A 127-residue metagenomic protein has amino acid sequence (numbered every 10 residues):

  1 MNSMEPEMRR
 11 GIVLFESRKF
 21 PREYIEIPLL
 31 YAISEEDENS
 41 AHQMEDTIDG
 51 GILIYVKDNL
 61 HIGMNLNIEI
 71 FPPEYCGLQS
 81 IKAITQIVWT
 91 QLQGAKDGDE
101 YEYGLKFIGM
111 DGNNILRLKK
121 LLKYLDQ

Functional and structural regions predicted by a protein language model:
M1-D49, K119-Q127: N-terminal helix initiation/capping motif
R22-Y24, E38-N39, Y75-I84: Short coil-to-beta-strand transition motifs
I25-P28, L60-P72: Short coil-to-beta transition motif at edge beta-strands of beta-rich domains
I27, I68, A83-T85, Y103: Hydrophobic residues positioned within well-ordered beta-strands of beta-sheet architectures
H42-M44, I81-Q91: Short beta-strand-centered aromatic/proline hotspots
L53-V56, Q91-K106: Short, solvent-exposed secondary-structure boundary/capping segments
G98-K120: Short solvent-exposed strand/turn elements
